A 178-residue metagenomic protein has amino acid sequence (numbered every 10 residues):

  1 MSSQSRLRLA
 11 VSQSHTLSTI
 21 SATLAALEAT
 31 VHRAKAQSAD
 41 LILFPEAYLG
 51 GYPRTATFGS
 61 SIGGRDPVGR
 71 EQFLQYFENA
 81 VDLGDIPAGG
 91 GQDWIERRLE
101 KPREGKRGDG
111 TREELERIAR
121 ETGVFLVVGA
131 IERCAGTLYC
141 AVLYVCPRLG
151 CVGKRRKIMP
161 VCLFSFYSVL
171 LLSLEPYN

Functional and structural regions predicted by a protein language model:
M1-R6, R65: Eukaryotic N-terminal targeting leaders
R6-S18, A141, K154, N178: Active-site-proximal beta-strand elements of phosphoester/diester hydrolases
H15, Y48, I131-E132: Catalytic metal-binding/acid-base residues of hydrolase active sites
S21-K35: Amphipathic, non-transmembrane alpha-helical secondary structure
A34-S61, Q72, Y76-N79, L83 (+3 more regions): Active-site beta-strand/loop signature of hydrolases that rely on acidic residues for catalysis
D85-V127: Alpha-helix-centered segments that form part of catalytic cores
E104-E113, R117, E121-T122, E132-N178: Active-site catalytic loop in hydrolytic enzyme cores
